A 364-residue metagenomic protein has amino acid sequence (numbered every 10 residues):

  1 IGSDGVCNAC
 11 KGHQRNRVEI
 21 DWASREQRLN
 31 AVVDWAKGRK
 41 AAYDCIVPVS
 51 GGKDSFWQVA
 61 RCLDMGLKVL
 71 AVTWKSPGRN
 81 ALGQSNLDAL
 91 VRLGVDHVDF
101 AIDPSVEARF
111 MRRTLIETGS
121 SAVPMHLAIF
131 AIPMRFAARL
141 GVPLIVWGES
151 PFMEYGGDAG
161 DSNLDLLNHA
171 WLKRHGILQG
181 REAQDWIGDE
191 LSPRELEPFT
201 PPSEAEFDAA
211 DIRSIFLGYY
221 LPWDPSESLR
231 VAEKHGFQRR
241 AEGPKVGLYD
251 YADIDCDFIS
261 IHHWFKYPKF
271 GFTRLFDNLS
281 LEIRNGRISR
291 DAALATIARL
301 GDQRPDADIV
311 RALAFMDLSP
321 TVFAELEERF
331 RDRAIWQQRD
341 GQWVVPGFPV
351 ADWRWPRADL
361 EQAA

Functional and structural regions predicted by a protein language model:
I1-C45, R61-A364: Nucleotide-activated chemistry modules centered on ATP-dependent adenylation/adenylyltransferase
C45-D54: Short, glycine-rich nucleotide/cofactor-binding loops
W57-V59: Long, structured ligand/cofactor-binding scaffold of large enzymes
